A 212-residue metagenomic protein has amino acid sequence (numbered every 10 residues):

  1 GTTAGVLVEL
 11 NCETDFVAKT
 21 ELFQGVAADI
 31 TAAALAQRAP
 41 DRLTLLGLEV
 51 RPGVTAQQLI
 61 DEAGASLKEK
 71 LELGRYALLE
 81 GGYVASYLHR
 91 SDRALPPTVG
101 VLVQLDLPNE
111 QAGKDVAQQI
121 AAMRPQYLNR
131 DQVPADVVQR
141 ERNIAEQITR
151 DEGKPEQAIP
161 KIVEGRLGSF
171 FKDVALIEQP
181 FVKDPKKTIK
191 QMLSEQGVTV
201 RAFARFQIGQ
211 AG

Functional and structural regions predicted by a protein language model:
G1-G212: N-terminal assembly/interaction segments in proteins that build large macromolecular machines
